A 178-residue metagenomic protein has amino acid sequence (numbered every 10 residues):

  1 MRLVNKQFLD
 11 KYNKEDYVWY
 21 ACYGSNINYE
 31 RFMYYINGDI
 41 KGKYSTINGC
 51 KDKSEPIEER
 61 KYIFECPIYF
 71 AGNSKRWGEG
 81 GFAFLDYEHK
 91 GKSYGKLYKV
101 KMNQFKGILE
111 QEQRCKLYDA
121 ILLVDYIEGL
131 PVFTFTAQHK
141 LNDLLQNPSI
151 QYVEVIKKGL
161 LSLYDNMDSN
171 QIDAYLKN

Functional and structural regions predicted by a protein language model:
M1-N178: Glycine-aromatic micro-motifs
